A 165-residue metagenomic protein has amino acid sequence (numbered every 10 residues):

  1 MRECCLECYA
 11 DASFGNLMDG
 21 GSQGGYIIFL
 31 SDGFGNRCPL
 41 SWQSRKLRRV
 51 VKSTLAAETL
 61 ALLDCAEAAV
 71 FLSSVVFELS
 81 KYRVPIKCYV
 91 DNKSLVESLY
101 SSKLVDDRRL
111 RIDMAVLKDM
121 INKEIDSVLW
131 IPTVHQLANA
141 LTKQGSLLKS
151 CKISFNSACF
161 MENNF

Functional and structural regions predicted by a protein language model:
M1-E3, G35, K81, I121: A generic structural signal for short, non-catalytic loop/turn and secondary-structure boundary residues
E3-D19: Two-metal-ion RNase H-like nuclease active-site motif
C5, S22-I27: Short glycine-rich loop/turn motifs
C8-A10, L30, L63, V90: Hydrophobic side chains in beta-strands
D19, N36-S41, S73, S98: Extended hydrophobic-aromatic, low-complexity segments
S22, S31-G33, K143: Intrinsically disordered, low-complexity segments enriched in small/polar residues
I28-L60: A short, polar/acidic, helix/strand-boundary loop motif
R48-F165: RNase H-like nuclease module associated with reverse transcription
